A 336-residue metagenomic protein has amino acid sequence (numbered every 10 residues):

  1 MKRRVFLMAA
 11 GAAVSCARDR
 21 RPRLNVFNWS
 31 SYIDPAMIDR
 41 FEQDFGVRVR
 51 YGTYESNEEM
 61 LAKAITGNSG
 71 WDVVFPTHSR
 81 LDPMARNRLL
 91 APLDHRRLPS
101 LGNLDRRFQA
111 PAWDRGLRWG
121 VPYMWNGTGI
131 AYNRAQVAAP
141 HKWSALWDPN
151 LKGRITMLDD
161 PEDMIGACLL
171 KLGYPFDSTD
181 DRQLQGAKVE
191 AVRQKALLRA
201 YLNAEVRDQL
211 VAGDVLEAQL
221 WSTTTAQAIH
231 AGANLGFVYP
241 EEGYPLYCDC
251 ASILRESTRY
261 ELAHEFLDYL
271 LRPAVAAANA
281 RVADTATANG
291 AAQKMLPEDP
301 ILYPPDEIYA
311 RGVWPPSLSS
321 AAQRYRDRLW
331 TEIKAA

Functional and structural regions predicted by a protein language model:
R3-R18: N-terminal export signals
D19-M84: Early extracytoplasmic/lumenal segment of secretory-pathway proteins
G70, F75-V211: Extracytoplasmic ligand-binding site segments that recognize negatively charged/polar headgroups
R80-A85, E217-N234: A ligand-binding cleft/hinge motif common to bilobed small-molecule-binding domains
N126, L184-R193, R199, A231-R255: Periplasmic-binding protein-like
G129-Q136, L170-K171, C248-L262, A278-N279: A bilobed periplasmic-binding-protein/Venus flytrap-type ligand-binding module shared by bacterial periplasmic
L254-V313: Mature extracytoplasmic/periplasmic domains
L296-A336: Extracellular/periplasmic bilobal clamshell ligand-binding domains
